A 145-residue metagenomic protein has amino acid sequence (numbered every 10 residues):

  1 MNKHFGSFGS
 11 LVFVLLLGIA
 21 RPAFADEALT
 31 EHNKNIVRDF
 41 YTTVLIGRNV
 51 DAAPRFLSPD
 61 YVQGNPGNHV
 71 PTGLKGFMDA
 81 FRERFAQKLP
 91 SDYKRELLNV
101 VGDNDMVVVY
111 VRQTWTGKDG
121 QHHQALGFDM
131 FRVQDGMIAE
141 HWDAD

Functional and structural regions predicted by a protein language model:
M1-L11: Bacterial N-terminal signal peptides that target proteins for export
G9-A20: Bacterial N-terminal signal peptides
A20-R55, P59: Short, low-complexity N-terminal intrinsically disordered segments enriched in polar/charged residues
V50-G102: A solvent-exposed, acidic/Ser-Thr-rich amphipathic alpha-helical stretch
F81, R95-V100, R112-Q113, L126-F131: Hydrophobic/aromatic beta-strand elements that line small-molecule binding cavities or substrate pockets in beta-rich
A86-P90, W115-H123: Short, cysteine-centered beta-strand-loop-beta hairpins and adjacent loop/turn segments enriched in charged/polar
V100-V107, R132-I138: A short, structured loop/turn motif at beta-sheet edges
L126-D145: Short beta-strand edge/turn micro-motifs at domain boundaries
